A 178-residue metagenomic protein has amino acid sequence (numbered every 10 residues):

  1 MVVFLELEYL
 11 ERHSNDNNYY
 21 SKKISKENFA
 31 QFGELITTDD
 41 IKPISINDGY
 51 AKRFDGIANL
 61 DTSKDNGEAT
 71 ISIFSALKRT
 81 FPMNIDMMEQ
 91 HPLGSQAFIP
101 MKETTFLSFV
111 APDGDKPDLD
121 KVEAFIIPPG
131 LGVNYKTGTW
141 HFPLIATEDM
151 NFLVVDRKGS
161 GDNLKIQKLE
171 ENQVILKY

Functional and structural regions predicted by a protein language model:
F4-A124, R157-L169, I175-Y178: Non-catalytic, conserved peripheral segments adjacent to functional cores
G94, L131, E148: Residues that flank catalytic or metal-binding motifs in active/ligand-binding sites
I126-W140, I145: Conserved metal-binding segment of the jelly-roll/cupin
L131-N134, V174-Y178: Short, surface-exposed linear segments at secondary-structure transitions and domain or protein termini
T139-L169: A short beta-strand-loop micro-motif that forms or neighbors metal/cofactor- and ligand-binding patches at active-site
